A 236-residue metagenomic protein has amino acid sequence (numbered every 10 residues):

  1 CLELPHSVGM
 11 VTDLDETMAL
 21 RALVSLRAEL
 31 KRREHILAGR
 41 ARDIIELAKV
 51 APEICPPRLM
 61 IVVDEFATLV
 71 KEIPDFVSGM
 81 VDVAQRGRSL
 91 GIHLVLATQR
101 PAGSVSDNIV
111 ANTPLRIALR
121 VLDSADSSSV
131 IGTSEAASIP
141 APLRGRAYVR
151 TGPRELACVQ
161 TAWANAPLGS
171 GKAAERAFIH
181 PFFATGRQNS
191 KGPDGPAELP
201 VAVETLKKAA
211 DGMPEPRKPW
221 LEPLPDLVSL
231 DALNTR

Functional and structural regions predicted by a protein language model:
C1-R42, E53-S129, S138-I139, N234-R236: P-loop NTPase catalytic phosphate-binding loop
E29, V70-E72, V77-S78, A111 (+1 more regions): Conserved P-loop NTPase motor module
A38-R42, L143, W220-L224: Short coil/turn segments at secondary-structure boundaries
D43-K49: Glycine/charge-rich, flexible interdomain linkers and switch-proximal surface loops that mediate coupling
I45, R58, G145-R146: Short, surface-exposed beta-edge/turn micro-motifs
D123-R154: Phosphate/diphosphate-binding loops
